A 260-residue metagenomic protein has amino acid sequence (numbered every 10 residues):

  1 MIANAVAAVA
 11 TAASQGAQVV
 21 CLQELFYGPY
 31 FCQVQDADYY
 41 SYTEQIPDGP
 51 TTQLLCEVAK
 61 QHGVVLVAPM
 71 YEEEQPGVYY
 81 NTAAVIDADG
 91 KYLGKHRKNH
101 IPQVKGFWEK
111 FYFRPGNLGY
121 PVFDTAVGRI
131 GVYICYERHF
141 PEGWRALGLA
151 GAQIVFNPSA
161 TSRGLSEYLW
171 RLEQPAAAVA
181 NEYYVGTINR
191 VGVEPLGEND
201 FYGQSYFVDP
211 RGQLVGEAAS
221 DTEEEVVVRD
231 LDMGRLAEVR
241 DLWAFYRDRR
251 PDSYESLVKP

Functional and structural regions predicted by a protein language model:
I2-D89, K95, T161-N181: Cys-nucleophile CN-hydrolase/nitrilase-fold catalytic domain and related Cys-dependent amidase chemistry that acts on
E44-P47, E57, E74-Q153, R163-A176 (+1 more regions): Active-site catalytic loop in hydrolytic enzyme cores
P47-V67, R129, C135-E225: CN hydrolase (nitrilase-like) catalytic-core segments centered on the catalytic cysteine and neighboring Lys/Glu
A68-M70, T82-V85, P121, T187 (+2 more regions): Short beta-strand scaffold segments in enzyme catalytic cores
T82, K95-R97, N157, E217-A219 (+1 more regions): Residue-level detector of high-confidence beta-strand sites
D209-R211, D221, D230-M233, V239: Structured C-terminal cap/extension of enzyme domains
G234-P260: A conserved C-terminal secondary-structure "cap"
